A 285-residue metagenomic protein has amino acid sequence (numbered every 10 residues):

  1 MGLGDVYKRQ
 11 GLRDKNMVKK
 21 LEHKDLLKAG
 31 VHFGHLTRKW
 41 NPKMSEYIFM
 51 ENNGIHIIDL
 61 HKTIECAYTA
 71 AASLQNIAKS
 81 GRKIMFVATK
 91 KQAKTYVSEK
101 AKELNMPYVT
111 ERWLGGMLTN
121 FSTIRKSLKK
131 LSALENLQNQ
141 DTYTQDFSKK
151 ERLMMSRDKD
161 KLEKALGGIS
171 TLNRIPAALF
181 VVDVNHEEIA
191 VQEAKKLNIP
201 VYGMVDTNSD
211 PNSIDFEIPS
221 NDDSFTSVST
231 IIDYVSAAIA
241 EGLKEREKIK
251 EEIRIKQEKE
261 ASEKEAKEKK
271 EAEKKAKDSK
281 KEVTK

Functional and structural regions predicted by a protein language model:
M1-Y7, L179: Short, small-residue-biased leader/transition segments that mark boundaries at the very start of proteins
D5-K24, E241-K285: Intrinsically disordered, compositionally biased charged tails
D14-E251: Ribosome large-subunit tunnel/peptidyl-transferase-proximal elements
